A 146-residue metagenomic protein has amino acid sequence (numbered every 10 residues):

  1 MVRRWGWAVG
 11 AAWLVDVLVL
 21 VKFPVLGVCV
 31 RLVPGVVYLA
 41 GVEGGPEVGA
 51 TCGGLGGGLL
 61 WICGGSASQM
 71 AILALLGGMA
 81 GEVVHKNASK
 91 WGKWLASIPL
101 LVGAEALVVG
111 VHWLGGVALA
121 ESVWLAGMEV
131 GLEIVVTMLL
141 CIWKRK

Functional and structural regions predicted by a protein language model:
M1-K146: Terminal, non-globular segments
